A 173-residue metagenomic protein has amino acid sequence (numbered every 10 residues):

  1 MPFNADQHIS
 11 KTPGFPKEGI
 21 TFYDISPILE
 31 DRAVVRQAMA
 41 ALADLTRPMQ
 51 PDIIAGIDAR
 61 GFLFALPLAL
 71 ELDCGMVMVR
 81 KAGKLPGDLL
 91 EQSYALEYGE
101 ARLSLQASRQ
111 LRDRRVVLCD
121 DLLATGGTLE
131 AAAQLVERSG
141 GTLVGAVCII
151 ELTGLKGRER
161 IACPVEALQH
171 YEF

Functional and structural regions predicted by a protein language model:
M1-Q50: Active-site-facing substrate-recognition patch
A5-H8, A131-F173: PRPP-dependent phosphoribosyltransferase catalytic core
G19, I54, M76, A146: Residue-level signature of catalytic and energy-coupling elements of molecular machines, predominantly ATP/GTP-dependent
Q50-D58: Short glycine-rich phosphate-binding loop at a beta-alpha junction
D52, R114, V144: Conserved acidic residues
L63-L72: Short Gly/Thr/Asp-enriched flexible loops that form oxyanion-binding sites at enzyme active sites
C74-V117: Short, glycine/charge-rich flexible loops or terminal/linker lids adjacent to PRPP-binding catalytic cores
D121, G126: Conserved G/P- and acidic residue-centered "switch" motifs that form tight phosphate/ATP-binding loops in soluble
